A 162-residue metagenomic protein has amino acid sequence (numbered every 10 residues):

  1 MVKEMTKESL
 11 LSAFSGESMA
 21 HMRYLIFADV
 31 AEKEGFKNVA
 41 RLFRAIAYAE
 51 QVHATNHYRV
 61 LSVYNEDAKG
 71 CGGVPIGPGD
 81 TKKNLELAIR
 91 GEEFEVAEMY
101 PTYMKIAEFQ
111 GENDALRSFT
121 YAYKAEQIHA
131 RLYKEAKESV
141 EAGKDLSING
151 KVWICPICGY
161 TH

Functional and structural regions predicted by a protein language model:
M1-H162: Non-heme di-metal
